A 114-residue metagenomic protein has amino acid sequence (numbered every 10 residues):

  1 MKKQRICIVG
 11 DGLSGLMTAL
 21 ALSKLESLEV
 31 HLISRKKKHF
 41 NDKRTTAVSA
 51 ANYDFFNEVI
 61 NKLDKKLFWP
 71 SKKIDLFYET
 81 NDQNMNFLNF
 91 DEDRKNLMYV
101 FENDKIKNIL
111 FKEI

Functional and structural regions predicted by a protein language model:
K3: Phosphate-coordination loops involved in phosphoryl transfer and adenosine-cofactor binding
C7-D11, L20-R44: Glycine-rich FAD pyrophosphate-binding loop
G15-L16: N-terminal Rossmann-fold NAD(P) dinucleotide-binding loop
L22, T45-V48, F90-D91: Short, glycine/charged-enriched secondary-structure capping and boundary segments
N41-E79: N-terminal FAD cofactor-binding segment of flavoenzymes
W69-I114: Conserved N-terminal helical subregion
